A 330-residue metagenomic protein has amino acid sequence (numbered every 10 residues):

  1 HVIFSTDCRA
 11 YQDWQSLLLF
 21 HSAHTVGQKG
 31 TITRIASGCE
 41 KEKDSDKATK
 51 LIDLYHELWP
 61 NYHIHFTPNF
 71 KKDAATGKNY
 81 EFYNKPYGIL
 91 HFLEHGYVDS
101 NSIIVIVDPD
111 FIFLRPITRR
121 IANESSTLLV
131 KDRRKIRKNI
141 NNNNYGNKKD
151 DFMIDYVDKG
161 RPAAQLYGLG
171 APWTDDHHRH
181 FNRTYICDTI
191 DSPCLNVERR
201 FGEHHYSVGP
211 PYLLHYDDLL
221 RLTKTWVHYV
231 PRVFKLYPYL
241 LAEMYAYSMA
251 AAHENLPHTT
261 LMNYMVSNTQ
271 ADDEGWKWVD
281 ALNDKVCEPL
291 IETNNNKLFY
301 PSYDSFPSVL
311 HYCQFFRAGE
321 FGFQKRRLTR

Functional and structural regions predicted by a protein language model:
H1-E81, L93-S100: N-terminal anchoring/stem segment of glycosyltransferases
Q12, E42-D44, D73-A74, I112-P116 (+3 more regions): Short catalytic/ligand-binding loop motif for oxyanion handling, primarily in non-cytosolic enzymes, centered on
W14-L17, H21, Y83-Y87, L241-Y245 (+1 more regions): A structural signal for well-ordered alpha-helical segments within the folded catalytic domains of diverse enzymes
L18-F20, T49-I52, R119-K131, E254-P257 (+3 more regions): Short secondary-structure boundary/capping segments
T33-K41, I106-D108, A242, N263-Q270: Short amphipathic alpha-helical segments embedded in low-complexity Lys/Glu-rich regions
E81-W173: GT-A fold catalytic core of metal-dependent nucleotide-sugar glycosyltransferases, centered on the diacidic
D132-N141, Y145, L256, V286-R330: Long, charge-rich low-complexity segments
H180-V309: Catalytic core and acceptor-binding pocket of nucleotide-sugar-dependent glycosyltransferases
